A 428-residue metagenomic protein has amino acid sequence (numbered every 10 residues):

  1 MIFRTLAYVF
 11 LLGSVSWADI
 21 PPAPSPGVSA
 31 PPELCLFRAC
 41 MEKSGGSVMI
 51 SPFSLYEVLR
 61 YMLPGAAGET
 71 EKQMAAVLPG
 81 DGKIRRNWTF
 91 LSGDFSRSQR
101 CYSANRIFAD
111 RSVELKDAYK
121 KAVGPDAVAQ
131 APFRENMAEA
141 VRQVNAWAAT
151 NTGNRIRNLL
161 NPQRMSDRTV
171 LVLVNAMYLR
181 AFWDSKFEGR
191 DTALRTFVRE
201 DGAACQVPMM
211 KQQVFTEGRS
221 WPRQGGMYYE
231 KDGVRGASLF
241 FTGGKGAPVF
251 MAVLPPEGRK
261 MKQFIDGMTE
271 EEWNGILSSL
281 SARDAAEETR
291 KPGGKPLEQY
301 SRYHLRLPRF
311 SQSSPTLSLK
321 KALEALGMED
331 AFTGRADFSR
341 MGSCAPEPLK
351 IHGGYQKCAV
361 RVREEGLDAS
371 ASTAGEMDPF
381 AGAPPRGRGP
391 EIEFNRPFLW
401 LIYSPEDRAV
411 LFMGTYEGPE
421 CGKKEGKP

Functional and structural regions predicted by a protein language model:
M1-I2, W17-N136, A140, A146: Detector for small/aliphatic-rich hydrophobic stretches
T5-S14: Sec-dependent N-terminal signal peptides
D19, A23-L36, L367-G389, K424-P428: Short, positively charged
A30, M49-F53, G68, D167 (+4 more regions): Conserved structured core elements
I84-Q263, R283-P385: Non-catalytic, conformational "gating/processing" segments within enzyme and secreted inhibitor domains
L173, E230-K231, R235-V253, A383-G426: Extended hydrophobic
E271-G275, P428: Soluble, non-membrane globular domain cores that form compact, hydrophobic packing and curved binding surfaces
